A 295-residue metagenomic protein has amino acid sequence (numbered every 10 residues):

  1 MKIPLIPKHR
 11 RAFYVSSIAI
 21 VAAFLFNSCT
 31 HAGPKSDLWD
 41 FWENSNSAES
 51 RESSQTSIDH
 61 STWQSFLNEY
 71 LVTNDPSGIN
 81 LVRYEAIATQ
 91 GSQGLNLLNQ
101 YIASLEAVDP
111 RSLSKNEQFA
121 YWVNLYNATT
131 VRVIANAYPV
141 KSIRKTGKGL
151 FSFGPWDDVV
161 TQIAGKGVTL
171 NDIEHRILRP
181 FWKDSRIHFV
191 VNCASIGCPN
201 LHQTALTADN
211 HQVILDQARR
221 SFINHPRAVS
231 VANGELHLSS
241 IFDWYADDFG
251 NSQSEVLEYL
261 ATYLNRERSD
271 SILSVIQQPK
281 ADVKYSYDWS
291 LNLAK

Functional and structural regions predicted by a protein language model:
M1-R10: N-terminal secretory signal peptides that target proteins for export/translocation
R11-V21: Sec-dependent N-terminal signal peptides
N27-S28: C-terminal motif of bacterial Sec signal peptides marking the signal peptidase cleavage site
H31-V123, N127-K295: Interaction/scaffold regions that mediate signaling and macromolecular assembly across diverse proteins
